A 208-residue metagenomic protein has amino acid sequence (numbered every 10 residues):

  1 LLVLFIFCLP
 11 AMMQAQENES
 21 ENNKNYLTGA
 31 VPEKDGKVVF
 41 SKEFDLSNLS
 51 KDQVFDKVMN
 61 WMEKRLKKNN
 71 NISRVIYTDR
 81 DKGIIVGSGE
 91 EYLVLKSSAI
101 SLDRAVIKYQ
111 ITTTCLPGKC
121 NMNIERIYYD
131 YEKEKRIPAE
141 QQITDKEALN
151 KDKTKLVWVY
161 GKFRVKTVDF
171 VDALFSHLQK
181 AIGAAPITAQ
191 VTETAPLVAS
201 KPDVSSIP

Functional and structural regions predicted by a protein language model:
L1-N18: Bacterial Sec-dependent N-terminal signal peptides
Q16-P208: Ser/Thr-rich, low-complexity intrinsically disordered terminal regions
